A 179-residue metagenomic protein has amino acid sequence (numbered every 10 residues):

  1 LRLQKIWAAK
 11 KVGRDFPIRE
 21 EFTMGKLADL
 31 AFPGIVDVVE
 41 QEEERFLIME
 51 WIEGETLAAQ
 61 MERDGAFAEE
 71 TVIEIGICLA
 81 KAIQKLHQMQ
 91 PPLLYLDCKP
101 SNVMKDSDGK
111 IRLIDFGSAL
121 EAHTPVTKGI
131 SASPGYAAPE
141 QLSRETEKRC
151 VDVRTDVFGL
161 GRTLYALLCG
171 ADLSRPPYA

Functional and structural regions predicted by a protein language model:
L1-D15: ATP-binding glycine-rich loop module of kinase domains
G13-K26: AlphaC helix of the eukaryotic protein kinase fold
V38: Activation-segment/catalytic-loop signature of the eukaryotic protein kinase fold
E42-T56: Conserved short submotifs of the Hanks-type protein kinase catalytic core that shape the nucleotide-binding pocket
K81-L93: Protein kinase catalytic-loop region centered on the HRD/HxD motif
T127-Q141: Conserved activation segment of eukaryotic-like protein kinases, specifically the C-terminal portion of the activation
